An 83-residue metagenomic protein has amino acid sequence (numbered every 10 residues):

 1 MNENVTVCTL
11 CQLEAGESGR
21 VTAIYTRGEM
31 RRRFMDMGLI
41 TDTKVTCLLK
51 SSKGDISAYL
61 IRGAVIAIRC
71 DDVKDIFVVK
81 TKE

Functional and structural regions predicted by a protein language model:
M1-L13, D72-E83: Extended boundary segments
T6, E29-R33: Short alpha-helix capping/helix-loop boundary micro-motifs
L10, F34-G38: Short, surface-exposed secondary-structure edge patches
A23-R27: A structural micro-motif recognizing beta-strand termini and the immediately following turn/loop segments
G54-E83: C-terminal structural segments of small proteins and small subunits
